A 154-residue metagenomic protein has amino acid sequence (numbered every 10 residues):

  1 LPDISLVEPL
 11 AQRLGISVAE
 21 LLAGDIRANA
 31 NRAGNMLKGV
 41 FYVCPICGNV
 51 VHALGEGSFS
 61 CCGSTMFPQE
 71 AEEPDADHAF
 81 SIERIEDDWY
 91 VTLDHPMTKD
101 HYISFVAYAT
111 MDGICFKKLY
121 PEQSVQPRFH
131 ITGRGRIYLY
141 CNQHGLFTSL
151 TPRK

Functional and structural regions predicted by a protein language model:
P2-G15, E20-L22: Hydrophobic micro-packing sites on short alpha-helices
A23-V50: Short, charged recognition helix plus adjacent turn of helix-turn-helix-like nucleic-acid-binding domains
G39-F41, S58, Y138: Residues immediately within or flanking Cys/His clusters that coordinate Zn2+ in small zinc-binding modules
C44-C47, F59-C61, C141: Short cysteine-rich clusters marking metal-coordination/redox-active sites
V51, T65-M66, G145: Cys/His-rich microdomains that often coordinate metals
G55-F67: Cysteine-rich micro-motifs
E72-Q126: Long, charge-rich boundary regions
G145-K154: Edge beta-strands of extracellular beta-sandwich domains
